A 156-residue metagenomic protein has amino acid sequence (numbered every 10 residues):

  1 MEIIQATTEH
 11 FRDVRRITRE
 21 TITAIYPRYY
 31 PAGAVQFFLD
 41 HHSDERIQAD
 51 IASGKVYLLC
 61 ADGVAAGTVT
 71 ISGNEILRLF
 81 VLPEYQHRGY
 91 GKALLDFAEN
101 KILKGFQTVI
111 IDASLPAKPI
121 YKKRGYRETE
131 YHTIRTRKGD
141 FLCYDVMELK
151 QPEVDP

Functional and structural regions predicted by a protein language model:
E2-R16: A short beta-loop-alpha structural element at the N-terminal edge of CoA-dependent acyl/N-acetyltransferase catalytic
R19-E45: Conserved GNAT-fold acetyl-CoA-binding loop/helix
S53-G67: Conserved beta-hairpin
A65, E128-E130: Residue-level detector of beta-propeller blades
S72-E84: Conserved acetyl-CoA binding element of GNAT-fold acetyltransferases
Y85, G89-F97: Conserved acetyl-CoA pyrophosphate-binding loop and the N-cap/start of the following alpha-helix in GNAT-like
Q107, I111-K118, R124, Y131-P156: C-terminal "cap" of GNAT-fold acetyltransferases
